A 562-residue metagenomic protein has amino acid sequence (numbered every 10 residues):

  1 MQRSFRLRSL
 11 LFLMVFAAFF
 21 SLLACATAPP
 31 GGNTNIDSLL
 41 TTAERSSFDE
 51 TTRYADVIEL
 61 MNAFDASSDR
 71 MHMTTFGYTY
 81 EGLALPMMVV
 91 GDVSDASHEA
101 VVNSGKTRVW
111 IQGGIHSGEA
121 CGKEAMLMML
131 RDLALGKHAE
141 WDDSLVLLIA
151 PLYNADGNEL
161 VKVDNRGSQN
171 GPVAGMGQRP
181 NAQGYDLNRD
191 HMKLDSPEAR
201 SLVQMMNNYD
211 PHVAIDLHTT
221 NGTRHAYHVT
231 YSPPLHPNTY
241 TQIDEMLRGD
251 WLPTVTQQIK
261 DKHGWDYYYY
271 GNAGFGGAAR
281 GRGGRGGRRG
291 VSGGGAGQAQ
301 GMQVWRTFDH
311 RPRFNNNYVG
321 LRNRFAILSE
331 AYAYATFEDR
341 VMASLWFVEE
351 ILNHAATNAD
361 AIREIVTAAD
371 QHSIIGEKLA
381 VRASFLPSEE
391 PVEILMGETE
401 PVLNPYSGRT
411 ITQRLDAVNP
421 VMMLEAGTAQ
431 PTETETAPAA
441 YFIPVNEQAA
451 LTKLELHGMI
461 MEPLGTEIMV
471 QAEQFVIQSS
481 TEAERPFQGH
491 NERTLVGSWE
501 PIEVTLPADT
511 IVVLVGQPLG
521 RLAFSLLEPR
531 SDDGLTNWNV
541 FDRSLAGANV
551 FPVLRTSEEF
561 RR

Functional and structural regions predicted by a protein language model:
M1: Cysteine-centered metal-binding/redox modules
S4-F12, C25-R562: Structured catalytic-domain cores with a bias toward divalent-metal coordination
L13-A18: Sec-dependent N-terminal signal peptides
